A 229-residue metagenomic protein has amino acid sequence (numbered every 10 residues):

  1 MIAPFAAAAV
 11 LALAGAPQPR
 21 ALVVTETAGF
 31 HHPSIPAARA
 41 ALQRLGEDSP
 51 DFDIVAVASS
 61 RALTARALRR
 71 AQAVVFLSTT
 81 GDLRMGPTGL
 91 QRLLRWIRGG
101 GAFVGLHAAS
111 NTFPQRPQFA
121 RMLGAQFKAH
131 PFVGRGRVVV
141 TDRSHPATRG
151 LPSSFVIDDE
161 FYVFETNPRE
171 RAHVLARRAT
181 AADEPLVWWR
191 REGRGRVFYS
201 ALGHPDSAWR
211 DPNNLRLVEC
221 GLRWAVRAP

Functional and structural regions predicted by a protein language model:
A3-R20, F30: Bacterial Sec-dependent signal peptides at the C-terminal "C-region" and cleavage site
A7, Q18-P19, T25, P33-P36 (+5 more regions): Extracellular ligand-binding/catalytic regions of CAZymes and related secreted enzymes and adhesion modules
A21-V24, L68-F113, R194: Short alpha-beta junction capping motif
T27-F30, S60-A62, T79-L83, F103 (+4 more regions): Solvent-exposed loop/turn segments at secondary-structure junctions within structured extracellular/periplasmic domains
A28-I35, L83-L90, D211: Solvent-exposed, acidic/flexible segments
R39-Q43, L90-L94, R116: Extracytoplasmic/secreted envelope proteins and their assembly/folding machinery, especially bacterial periplasmic
D51-R61: A short beta-strand-loop structural module common to alpha/beta enzyme folds
L106-A181: An acidic, glycine-rich "communication" segment
